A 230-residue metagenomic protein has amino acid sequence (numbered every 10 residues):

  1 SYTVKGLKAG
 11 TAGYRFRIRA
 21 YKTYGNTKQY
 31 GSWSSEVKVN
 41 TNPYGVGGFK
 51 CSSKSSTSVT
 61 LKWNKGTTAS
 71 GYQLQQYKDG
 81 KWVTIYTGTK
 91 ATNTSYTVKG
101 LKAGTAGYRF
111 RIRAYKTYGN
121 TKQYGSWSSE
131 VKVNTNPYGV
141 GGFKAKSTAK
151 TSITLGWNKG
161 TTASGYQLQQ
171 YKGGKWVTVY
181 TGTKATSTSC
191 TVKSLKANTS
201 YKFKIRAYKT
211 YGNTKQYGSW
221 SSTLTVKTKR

Functional and structural regions predicted by a protein language model:
S1, T11-G13, Y30, E36 (+10 more regions): Intrinsic low-complexity tandem-repeat regions in disordered proteins
S1-G10, Q76-G104, Q167-K196: Recognizes extended acidic, P/S/T-rich segments that occur within or adjacent to Ig-like beta-sandwich modules
V4, F16-I18, W63, L74 (+6 more regions): An aromatic-rich alpha-helical recognition segment common to small helix-rich domains
L7-Y24, G100-G119, L195-G212: Beta-strand-rich modules
Y24-N26, K78-K81, Y118-N120, K172-G174 (+1 more regions): Solvent-exposed strand-loop boundary residues in beta-sheet-rich modules
T27-T67, T121-T161, K215-R230: Pro/Thr/Ser/Gly-rich low-complexity, intrinsically disordered linker/stalk tracts
C51-K62, I85, N93, T105 (+9 more regions): Intrinsically disordered, low-complexity repeat tracts enriched in Pro/Ser/Thr
S70-Y72, A163-Y166: Solvent-exposed loop segments of extracellular immunoglobulin-like
